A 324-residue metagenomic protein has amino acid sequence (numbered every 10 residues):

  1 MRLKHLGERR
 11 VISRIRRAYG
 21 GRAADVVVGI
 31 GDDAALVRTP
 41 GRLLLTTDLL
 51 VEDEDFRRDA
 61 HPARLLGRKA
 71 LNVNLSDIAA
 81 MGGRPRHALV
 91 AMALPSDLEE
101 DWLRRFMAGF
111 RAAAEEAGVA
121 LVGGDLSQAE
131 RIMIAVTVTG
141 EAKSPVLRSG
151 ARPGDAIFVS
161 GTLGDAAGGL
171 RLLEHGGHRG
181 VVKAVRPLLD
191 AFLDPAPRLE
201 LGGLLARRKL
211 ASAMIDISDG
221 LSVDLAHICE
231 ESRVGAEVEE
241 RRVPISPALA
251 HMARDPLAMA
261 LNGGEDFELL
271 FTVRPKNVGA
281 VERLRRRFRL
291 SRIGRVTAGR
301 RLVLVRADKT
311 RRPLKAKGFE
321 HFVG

Functional and structural regions predicted by a protein language model:
M1-A23, H61, S96-A120, S127-I134 (+2 more regions): Glycine-/charge-enriched secondary-structure boundary and capping motifs
M1-P62, M81, R86, V90 (+1 more regions): Extreme N-terminal cap/leader segments of soluble proteins
L36, N74, G82, L121 (+4 more regions): Residue-level signal for inorganic ion chemistry
T39, L50, P85-E174, R295: Glycine-rich anion-binding loops of enzyme active sites
L44-T47, L147-L204: Short, acidic (Asp/Glu-rich) active-site segment that either coordinates a divalent metal cofactor
A63-H87, A108-E116, L204, V223-I228: Small-aliphatic-rich amphipathic alpha-helix that forms the alpha element of a beta-alpha
